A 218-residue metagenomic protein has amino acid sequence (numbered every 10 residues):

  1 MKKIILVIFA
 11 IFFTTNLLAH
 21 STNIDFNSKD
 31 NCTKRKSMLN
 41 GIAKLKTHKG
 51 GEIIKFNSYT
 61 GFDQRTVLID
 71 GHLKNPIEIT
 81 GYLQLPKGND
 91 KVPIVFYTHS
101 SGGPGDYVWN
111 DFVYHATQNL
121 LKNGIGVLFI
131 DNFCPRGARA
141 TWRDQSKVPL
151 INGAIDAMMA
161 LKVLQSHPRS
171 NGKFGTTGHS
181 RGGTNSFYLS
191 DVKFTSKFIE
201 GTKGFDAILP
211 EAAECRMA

Functional and structural regions predicted by a protein language model:
I4-F13: Sec-dependent N-terminal signal peptides
L17-S21: Boundary at the C-terminal end of the N-terminal hydrophobic targeting segment
I24-D90: N-terminal cap/lid segment of alpha/beta-hydrolase-fold proteins
K91-S101: Short beta-strand element of the alpha/beta-hydrolase
S101-Y114, N119-K122, L128-A154, V163 (+1 more regions): Cap/lid segment of the alpha/beta-hydrolase catalytic domain
I151-A218: Primarily recognizes the serine-hydrolase "nucleophile elbow" in alpha/beta-hydrolase and SGNH/GDSL folds
